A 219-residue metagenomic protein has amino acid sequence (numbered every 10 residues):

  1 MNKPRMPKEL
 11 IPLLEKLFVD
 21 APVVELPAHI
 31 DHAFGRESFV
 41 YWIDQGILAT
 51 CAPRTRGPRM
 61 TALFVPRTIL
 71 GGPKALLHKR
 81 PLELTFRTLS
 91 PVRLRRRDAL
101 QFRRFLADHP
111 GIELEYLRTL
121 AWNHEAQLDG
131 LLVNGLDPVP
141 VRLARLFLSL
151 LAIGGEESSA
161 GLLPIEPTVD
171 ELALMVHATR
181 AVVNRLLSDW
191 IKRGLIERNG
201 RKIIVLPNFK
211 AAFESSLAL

Functional and structural regions predicted by a protein language model:
N2-Q45: Regulatory nucleotide-sensing modules
A21, E37-S38, Q45, A49-R59 (+6 more regions): Hydrophobic/basic alpha-helical segments enriched in Actinobacteria
P27-S90: Cyclic nucleotide-binding regulatory domains
L48, L70, F102-R103, F209-A212: A generic structural signal for short hydrophobic patches within well-formed alpha-helices
L63-T119, E125: Cyclic-nucleotide recognition modules
P73, V139-R142, R193: Long cytosolic regulatory regions associated with cyclic-nucleotide signaling
A107, G111-H177: Polybasic "coupling" helices that flank or enter modular domains
A152-L219: Phosphate-/nucleic-acid-contacting segments
